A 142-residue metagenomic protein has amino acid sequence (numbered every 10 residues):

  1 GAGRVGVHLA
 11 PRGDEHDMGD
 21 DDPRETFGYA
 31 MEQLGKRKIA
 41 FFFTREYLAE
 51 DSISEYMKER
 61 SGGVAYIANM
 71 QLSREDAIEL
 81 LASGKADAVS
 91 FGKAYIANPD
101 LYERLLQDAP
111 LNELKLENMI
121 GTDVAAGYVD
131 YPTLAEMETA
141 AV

Functional and structural regions predicted by a protein language model:
G1-V142: Flavin-dependent oxidoreductase catalytic cores
